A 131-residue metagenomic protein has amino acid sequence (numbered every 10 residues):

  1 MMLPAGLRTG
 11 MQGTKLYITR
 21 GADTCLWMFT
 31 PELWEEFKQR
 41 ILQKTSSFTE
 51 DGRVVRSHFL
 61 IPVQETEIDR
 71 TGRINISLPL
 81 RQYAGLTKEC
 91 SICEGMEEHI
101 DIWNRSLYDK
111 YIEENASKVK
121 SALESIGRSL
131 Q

Functional and structural regions predicted by a protein language model:
L7-E65, R70, P79-Q131: Flexible "stalk/tail and boundary" regions
